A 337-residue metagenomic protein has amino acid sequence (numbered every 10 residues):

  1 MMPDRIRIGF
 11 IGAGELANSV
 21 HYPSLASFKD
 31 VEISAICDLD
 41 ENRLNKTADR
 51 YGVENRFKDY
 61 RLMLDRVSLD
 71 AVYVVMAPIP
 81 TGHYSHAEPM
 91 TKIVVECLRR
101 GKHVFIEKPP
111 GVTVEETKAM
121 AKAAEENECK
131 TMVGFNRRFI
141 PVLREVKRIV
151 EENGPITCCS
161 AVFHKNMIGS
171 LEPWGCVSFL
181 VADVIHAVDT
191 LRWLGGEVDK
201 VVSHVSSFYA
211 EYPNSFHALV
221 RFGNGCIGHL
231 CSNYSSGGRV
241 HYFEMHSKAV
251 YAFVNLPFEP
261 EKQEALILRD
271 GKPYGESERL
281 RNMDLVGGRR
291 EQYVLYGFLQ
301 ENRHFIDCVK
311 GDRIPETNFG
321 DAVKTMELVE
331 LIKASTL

Functional and structural regions predicted by a protein language model:
M1-P3, A71-M76, A87, K118 (+2 more regions): C-terminal helix-rich "cap/oligomerization" subdomain common to oxidoreductases
M1-Y51: N-terminal Rossmann-like dinucleotide-binding module
V20, G134-F135, F139-P141, M167-V201 (+2 more regions): Mid-domain beta-loop-alpha active-site segment that forms a flexible, acidic cofactor/metal-binding surface
V53-E54, R100-K102, N127-K130, C226: A short helix->loop->beta-strand "cap" motif at the edges of active sites that frequently abuts
N55-A123: Beta-loop-alpha module in the N-terminal Rossmann-like domain of NAD(P)-dependent dehydrogenases, especially those
F105, P110-L171: A contiguous active-site-proximal alpha/beta segment in oxidoreductase catalytic domains
N136, K248-G320: C-terminal glycine/acidic-rich active-site capping loop/insertion
A182, H186-K262, L299-G311: Contiguous beta-strand/loop segments that form the cofactor/metal-binding neighborhood of enzyme cores
